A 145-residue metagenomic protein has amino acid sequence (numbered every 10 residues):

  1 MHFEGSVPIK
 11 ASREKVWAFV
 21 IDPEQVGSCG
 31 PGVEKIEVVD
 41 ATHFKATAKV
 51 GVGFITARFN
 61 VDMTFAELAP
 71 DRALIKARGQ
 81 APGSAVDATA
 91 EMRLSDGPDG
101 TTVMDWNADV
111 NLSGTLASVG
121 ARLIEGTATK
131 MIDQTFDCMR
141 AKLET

Functional and structural regions predicted by a protein language model:
M1-K49, D99: Hydrophobic ligand-binding cavity/cleft-lining segments
H2-S6, H43-K45, R58-N60, R72 (+2 more regions): Intrinsic-disorder/low-complexity, polar/charged segments enriched in Ser/Thr/Lys/Arg/Asp/Glu/Gln
G5-V7, V33, N60-E67, A88-D96: Hydrophobic/aromatic beta-strand elements that line small-molecule binding cavities or substrate pockets in beta-rich
R13, V38-A41, A66-D71, R93-V103: A short, structured loop/turn motif at beta-sheet edges
E37-G79, Q134: Glycine-rich portal/gate segments that line the openings of hydrophobic small-molecule binding cavities
A77-T129: Beta-strand/loop substructures that line and gate deep hydrophobic ligand-binding cavities in soluble
D137-T145: Short, highly charged C-terminal tails/helix-capping segments
